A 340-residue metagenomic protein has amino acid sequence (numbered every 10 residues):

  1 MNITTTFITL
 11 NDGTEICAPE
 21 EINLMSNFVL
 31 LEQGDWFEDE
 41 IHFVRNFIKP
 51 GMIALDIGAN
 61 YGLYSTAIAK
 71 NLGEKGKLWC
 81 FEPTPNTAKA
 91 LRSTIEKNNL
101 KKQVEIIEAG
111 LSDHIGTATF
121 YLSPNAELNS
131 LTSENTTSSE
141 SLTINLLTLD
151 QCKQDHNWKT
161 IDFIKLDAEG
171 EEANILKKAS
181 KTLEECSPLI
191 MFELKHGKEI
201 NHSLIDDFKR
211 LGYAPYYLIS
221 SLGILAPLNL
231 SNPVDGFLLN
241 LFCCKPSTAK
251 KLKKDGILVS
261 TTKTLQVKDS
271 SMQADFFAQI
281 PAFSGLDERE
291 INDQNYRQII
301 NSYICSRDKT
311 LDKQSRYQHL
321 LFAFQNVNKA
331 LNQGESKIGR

Functional and structural regions predicted by a protein language model:
M1-T84, K89-T94, N98-N99, H156-W158 (+2 more regions): S-adenosyl-L-methionine
G13, Q151-V267: Conserved acidic-Pro-Pro-aromatic motif
Q33-L55, T119, T132-C186, H196-E199: Short internal loop-to-helix segment that lines adenine-nucleotide cofactor pockets
A54, G58, C80, E108 (+2 more regions): Generic enzyme active-site microenvironment
A59-Y61, P85, L111-D113, A168-G170 (+1 more regions): Short, glycine/acidic-enriched loop or turn micro-motifs at the edges of active sites
I68, L91, V104, F120 (+2 more regions): Hydrophobic packing residues within well-ordered alpha-helices of enzyme cores
K77, Q103-E105, A214: Conserved beta-strand segments of alpha/beta enzyme cores
R92-Q151: S-adenosyl-L-methionine
